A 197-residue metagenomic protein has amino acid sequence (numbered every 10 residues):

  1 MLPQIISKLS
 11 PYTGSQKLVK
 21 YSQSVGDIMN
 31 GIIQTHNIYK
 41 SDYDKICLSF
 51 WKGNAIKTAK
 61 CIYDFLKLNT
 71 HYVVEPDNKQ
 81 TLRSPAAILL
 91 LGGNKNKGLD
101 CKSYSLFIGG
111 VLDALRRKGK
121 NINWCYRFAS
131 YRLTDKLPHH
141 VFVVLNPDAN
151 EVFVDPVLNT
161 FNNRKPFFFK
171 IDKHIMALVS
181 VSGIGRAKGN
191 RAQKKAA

Functional and structural regions predicted by a protein language model:
M1-A197: A structural boundary/capping signal
